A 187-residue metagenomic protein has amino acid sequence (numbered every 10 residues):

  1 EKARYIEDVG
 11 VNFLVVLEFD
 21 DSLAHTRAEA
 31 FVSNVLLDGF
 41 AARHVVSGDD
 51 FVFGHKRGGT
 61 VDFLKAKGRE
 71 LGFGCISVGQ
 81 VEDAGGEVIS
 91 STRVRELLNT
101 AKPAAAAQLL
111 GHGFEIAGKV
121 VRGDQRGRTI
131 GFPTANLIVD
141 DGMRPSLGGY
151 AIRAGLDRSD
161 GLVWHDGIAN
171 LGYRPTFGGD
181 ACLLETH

Functional and structural regions predicted by a protein language model:
E1-F13: Active-site rim/loop-helix segments in enzyme catalytic domains that contact anionic ligands
K2-Y5, Q108-G111, G155-W164: Short low-complexity stretches enriched in small and charged residues
R4-Y5, N34-L36, G142: Short, flexible, glycine/charge-rich loop motifs used to bind or transfer phosphoryl groups or to couple energy/partner
N12-V15, G74-I76: Conserved beta-strand segments of alpha/beta enzyme cores
E18: Beta-strand-loop-alpha "switch" segments that mediate conformational coupling across diverse proteins
S22-P133: Classical nucleotidyltransferase
L71, G123-H187: Phosphate/ribose-recognition catalytic cores of enzymes acting on nucleotide-derived substrates
